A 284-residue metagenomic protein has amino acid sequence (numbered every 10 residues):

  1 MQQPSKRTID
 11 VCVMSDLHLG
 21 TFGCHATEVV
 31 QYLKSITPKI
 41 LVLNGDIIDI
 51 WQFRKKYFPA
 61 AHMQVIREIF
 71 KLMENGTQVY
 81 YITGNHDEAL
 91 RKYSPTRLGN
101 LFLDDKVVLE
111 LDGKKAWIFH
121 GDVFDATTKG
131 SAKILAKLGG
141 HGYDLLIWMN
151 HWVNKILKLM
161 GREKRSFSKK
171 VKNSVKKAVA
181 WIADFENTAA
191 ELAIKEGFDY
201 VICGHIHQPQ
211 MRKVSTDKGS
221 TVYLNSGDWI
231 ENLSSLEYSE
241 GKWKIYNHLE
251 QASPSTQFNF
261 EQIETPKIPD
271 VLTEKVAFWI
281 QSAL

Functional and structural regions predicted by a protein language model:
P4-D10, L19-L111: Core catalytic region of metal-dependent phosphoesterases/phosphodiesterases, especially metallo-beta-lactamase-like
M14-S15, L41-G45, Q78-N85, F119 (+2 more regions): Active-site neighborhood of phospho(di)ester-bond hydrolases with catalytic His/Asp-centered motifs
L43-I48, G121, H248-E250: Short loop/turn segments at strand-loop or loop-helix junctions that form parts of catalytic or ligand-binding pockets
E88-K92, I118-F119, D125-T128: Short, well-ordered, mixed-charge alpha-helical segments that flank or form enzyme active sites
R97-D104, D122, A126-I134, D184-L249: Conserved beta-sheet core of the metallophosphoesterase superfamily
L109-D112, V214, G219-L284: Binuclear metal-dependent phosphoesterase catalytic core
D112, F167-D199, Q208-P209, W243 (+1 more regions): Non-catalytic terminal accessory segments
G121-F185: Active-site-proximal loop/helix segment associated with metal-binding centers of metalloenzymes
